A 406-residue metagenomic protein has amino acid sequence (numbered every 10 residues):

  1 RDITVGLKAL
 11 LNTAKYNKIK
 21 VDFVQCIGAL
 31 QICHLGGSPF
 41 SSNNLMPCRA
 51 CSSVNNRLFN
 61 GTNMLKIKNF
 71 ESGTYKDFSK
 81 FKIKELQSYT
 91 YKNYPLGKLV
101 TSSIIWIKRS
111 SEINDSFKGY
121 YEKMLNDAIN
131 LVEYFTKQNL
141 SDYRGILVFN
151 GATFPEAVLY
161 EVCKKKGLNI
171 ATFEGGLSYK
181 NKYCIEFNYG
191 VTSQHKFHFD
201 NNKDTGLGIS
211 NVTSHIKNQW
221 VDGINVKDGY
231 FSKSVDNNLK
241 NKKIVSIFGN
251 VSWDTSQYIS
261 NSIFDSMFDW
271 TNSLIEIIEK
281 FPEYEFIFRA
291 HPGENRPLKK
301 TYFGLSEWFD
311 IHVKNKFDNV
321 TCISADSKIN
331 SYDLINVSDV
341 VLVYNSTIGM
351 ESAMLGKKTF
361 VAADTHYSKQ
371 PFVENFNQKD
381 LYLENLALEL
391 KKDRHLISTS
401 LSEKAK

Functional and structural regions predicted by a protein language model:
R1-G6, V148, S256-N261: A short, glycine/small-residue-rich beta-strand->loop->alpha-helix junction that serves as a flexible
D2-F23, V158-Y160, S266-E279: Histidine-anchored nucleotide/phosphate-binding helix
N12, Y16-I129, G175-V226: Conserved N-terminal ligand/cofactor-binding loop architecture of enzyme catalytic domains
L125-N139, L239-K240, N261-S262, Y284 (+2 more regions): Donor nucleotide-activated moiety binding/catalytic core segment of transferases that use nucleotide-activated donors
L131-E186: Conserved nucleotide-sugar donor-interacting segment of glycosyltransferase catalytic cores, predominantly GT-B
G151, P155-Y160, E174, D326-E374: A donor-sugar binding/catalytic signature common to diverse glycosyltransferases and related nucleotide-sugar
V191-S232, F372-K406: Leloir-type glycosyltransferase catalytic cores
N218-I311: Conserved catalytic-core segment of nucleotide-activated headgroup transferases in glycan assembly
